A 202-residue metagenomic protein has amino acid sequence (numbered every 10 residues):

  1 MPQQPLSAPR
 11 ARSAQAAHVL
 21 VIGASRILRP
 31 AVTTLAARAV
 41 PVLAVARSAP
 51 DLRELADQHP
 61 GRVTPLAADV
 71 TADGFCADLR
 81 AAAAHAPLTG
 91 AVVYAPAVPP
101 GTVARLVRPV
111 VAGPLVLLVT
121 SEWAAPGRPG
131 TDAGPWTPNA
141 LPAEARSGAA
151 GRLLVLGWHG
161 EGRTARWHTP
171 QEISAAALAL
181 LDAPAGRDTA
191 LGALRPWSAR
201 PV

Functional and structural regions predicted by a protein language model:
L6-L43: Canonical Rossmann dinucleotide-binding motif of NAD(H)/NADP(H)-dependent dehydrogenases/reductases, specifically
A14, A81-V93, P114: A glycine-rich helix->loop->beta "capping" turn within Rossmann-like NAD(P)(H)-dependent oxidoreductase domains
I22-S25, V45-S48, D69, V92-V98 (+1 more regions): Structural motif
A39-E54: Conserved glycine-rich Rossmann-like NAD(P)H-binding loop of the short-chain dehydrogenase/reductase
D57-F75, V93-P96: Rossmann-fold cofactor-recognition segment
L66, G74-P87: Conserved amphipathic alpha-helix within the SDR
Y94-S174: Catalytic loop of short-chain dehydrogenase/reductase
H159-P201: C-terminal helical subdomain
